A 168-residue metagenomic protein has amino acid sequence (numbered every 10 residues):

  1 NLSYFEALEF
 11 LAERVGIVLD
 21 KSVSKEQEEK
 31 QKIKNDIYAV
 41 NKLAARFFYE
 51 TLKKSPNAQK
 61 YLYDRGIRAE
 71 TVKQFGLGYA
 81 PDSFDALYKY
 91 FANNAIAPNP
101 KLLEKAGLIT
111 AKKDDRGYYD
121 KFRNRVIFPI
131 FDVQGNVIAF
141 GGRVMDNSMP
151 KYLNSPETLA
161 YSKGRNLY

Functional and structural regions predicted by a protein language model:
N1-A106: Non-catalytic accessory segments of DNA primases and related replication-initiation nucleases
E26-A44, P81-Y168: Phosphate-handling DNA/RNA-contact segment within nucleic-acid enzymes
